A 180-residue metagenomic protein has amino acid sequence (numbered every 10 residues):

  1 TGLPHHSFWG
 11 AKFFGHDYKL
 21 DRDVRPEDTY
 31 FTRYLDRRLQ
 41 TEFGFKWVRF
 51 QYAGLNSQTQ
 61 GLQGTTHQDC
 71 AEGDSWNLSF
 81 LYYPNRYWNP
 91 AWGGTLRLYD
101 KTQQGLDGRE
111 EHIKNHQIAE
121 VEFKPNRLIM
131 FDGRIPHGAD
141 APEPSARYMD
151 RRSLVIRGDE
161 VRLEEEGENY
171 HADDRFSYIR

Functional and structural regions predicted by a protein language model:
T1-K46, R175-R180: Non-heme Fe(II)/2-oxoglutarate
F45-T59: A short glycine-rich, His/Asp/Glu-containing loop-to-beta-strand
W47, A71-S75, V121-E122: Extracellular/lumenal carbohydrate-interaction signature centered on repeated Trp-anchored short motifs
R49, W76-L78, D150-R152: Residues at beta-strand starts and edge strands
F50, A91-G93: Short secondary-structure junction motifs
L55, L62, G93-R180: Catalytic core of Fe(II)/2-oxoglutarate
S57, A71-P90, T102, V155-E160: Short, conserved beta-strand element in jelly-roll/cupin
Q63-A71: Histidine-centered catalytic micro-motifs
